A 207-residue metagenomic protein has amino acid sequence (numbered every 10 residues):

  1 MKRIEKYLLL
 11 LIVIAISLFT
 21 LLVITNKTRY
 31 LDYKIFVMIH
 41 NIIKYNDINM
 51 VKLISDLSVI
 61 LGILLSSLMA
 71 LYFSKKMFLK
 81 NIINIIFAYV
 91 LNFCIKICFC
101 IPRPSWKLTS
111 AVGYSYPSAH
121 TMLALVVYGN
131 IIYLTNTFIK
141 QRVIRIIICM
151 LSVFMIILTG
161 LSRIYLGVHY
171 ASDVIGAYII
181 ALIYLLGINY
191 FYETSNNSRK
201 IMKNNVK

Functional and structural regions predicted by a protein language model:
M1-L61, I97-F99, R103-L108: N-terminal transmembrane-helix/juxtamembrane module of multi-pass inner/ER membrane proteins
R3-I4, N49, S74, F78 (+2 more regions): Hydrophobic, aromatic-rich alpha-helical transmembrane segments and their membrane-interface anchor motifs
L11-A15, N81, I85-Y89, F93 (+2 more regions): Alpha-helical transmembrane spans of integral membrane proteins, capturing the lipid-embedded, hydrophobic core of TM
A15, L61-A70, I132, M155-G160: Hydrophobic, membrane-inserted alpha-helices
I16-L21, A88-I95, F154-I164: Aromatic-anchored segments of alpha-helical transmembrane domains
L21-V23, S67-F73, R163-I164: Hydrophobic alpha-helical transmembrane segments
R29, L61, L71-Q141, R145-I147: Membrane-interface loops
L108-K207: Membrane-embedded catalytic cores of phosphoryl/pyrophosphoryl-handling enzymes
